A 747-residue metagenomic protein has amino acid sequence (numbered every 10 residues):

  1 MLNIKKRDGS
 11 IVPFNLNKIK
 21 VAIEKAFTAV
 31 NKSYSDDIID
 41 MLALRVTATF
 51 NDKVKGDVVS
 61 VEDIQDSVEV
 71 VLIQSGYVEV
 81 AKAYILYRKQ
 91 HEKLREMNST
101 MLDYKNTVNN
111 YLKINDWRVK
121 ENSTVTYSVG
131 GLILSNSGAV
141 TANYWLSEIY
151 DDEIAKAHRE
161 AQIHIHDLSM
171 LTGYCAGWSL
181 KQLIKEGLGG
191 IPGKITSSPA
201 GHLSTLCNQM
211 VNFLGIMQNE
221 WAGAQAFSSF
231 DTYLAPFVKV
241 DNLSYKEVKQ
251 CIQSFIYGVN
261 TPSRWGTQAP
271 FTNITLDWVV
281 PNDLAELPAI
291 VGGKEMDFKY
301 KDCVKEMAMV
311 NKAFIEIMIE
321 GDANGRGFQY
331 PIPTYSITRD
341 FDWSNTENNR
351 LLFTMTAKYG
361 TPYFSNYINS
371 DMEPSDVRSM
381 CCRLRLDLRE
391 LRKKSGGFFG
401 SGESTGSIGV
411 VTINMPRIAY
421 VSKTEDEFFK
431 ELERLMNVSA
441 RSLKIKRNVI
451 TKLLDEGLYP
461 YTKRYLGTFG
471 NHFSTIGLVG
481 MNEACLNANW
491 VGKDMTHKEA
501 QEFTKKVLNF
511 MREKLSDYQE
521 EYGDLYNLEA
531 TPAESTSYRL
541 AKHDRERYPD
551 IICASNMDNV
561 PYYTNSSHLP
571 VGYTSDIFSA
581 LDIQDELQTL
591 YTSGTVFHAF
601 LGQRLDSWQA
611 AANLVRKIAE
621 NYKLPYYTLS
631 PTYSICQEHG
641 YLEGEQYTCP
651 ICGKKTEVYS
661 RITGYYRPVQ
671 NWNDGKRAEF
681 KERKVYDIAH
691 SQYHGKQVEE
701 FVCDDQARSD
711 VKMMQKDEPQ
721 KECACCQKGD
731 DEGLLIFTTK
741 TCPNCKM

Functional and structural regions predicted by a protein language model:
M1-N106, T468, K684: Charged, amphipathic alpha-helical regulatory modules used for macromolecular assembly or allosteric control
S67-L72, D277-W278, P460-A484: Core structural elements
Q90-L94, T100-G470, V491, H497-I651 (+1 more regions): Conserved catalytic cores of very large enzyme subunits
P631, E643-G644, I651-K654, Q715-K721 (+1 more regions): Flanking scaffold residues of small Cys/His-coordinated metal-binding clusters
C636, C649-C652, C723-C726, C742-C745: Short cysteine-rich clusters marking metal-coordination/redox-active sites
G640-G644, G653-T656, G729-I736, K746-M747: Cys/His-rich microdomains that often coordinate metals
Y647, G653-E700: Long insertion/accessory domains within large nucleic-acid-processing enzymes
V685-E722, I736-T739, M747: Acidic, low-complexity intrinsically disordered tails
